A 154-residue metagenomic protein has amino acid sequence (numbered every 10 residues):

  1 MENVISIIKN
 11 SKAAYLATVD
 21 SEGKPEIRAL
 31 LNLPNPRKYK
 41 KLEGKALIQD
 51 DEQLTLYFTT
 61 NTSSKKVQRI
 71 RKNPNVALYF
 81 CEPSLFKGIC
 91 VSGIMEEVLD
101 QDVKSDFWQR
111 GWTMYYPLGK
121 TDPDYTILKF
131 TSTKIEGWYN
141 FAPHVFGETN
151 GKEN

Functional and structural regions predicted by a protein language model:
M1-E2, T60-K66, Q109-T113: Charged, amphipathic alpha-helical segments
S6-L31, V76-F80: A short, Trp-centered hydrophobic/proline-enriched beta-strand micro-motif
K9, P25, R71, S84 (+2 more regions): A generic structural signal for short, non-catalytic loop/turn and secondary-structure boundary residues
K12, R28, E52-L56, K72-V76 (+2 more regions): A generic structural signal for short beta-strands and their flanking turns/coil linkers
L16, I70, G93: Hydrophobic pocket/interface hotspot
V19-S21, L30-N35, N61-S63, C81-P83 (+1 more regions): Histidine- and/or cysteine-centered catalytic micro-motif in compact active-site loops
N35-S84: A short mixed-secondary-structure module that forms the rim of ligand-binding clefts
K87-N154: Charged, gly/pro-rich active-site loop segments
